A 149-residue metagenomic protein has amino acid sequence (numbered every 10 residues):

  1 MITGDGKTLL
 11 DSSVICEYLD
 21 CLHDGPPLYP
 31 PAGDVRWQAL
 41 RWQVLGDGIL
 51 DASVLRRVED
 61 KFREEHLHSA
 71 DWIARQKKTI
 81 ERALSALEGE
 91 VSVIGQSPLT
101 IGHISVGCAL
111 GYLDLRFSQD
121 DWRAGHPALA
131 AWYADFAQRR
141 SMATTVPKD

Functional and structural regions predicted by a protein language model:
M1-A70: GST-like domain detector, emphasizing the conserved glutathione-binding G-site in the N-terminal thioredoxin-like
G4, G107, K148: Conserved residues at the C-terminal ends of beta-strands
C16, D20, L40-Q43, L84 (+2 more regions): Non-transmembrane alpha-helical segments in soluble domains of secreted/periplasmic/extracellular proteins
D20-D24, V58, D114, S118 (+2 more regions): Hydrophobic/aromatic-lined pockets within catalytic cores
G46-A131: GST-like fold's C-terminal all-alpha helical module
V93, T145-D149: Long amphipathic alpha-helical segments
A124-T145: C-terminal end-helix/capping segment
